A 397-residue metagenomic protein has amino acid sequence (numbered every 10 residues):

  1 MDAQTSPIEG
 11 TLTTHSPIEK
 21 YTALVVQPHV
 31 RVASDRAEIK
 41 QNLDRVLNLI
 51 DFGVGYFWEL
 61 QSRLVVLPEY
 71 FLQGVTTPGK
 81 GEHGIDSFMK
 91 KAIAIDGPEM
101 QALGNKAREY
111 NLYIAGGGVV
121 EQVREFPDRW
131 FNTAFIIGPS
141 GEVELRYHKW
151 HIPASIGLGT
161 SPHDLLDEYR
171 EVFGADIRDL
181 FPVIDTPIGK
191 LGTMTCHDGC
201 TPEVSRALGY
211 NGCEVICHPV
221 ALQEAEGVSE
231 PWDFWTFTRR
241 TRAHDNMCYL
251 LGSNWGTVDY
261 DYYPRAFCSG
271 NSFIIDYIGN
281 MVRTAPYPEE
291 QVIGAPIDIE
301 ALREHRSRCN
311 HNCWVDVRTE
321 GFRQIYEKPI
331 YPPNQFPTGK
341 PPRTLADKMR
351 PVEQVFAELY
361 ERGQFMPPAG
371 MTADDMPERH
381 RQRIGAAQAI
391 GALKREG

Functional and structural regions predicted by a protein language model:
D2-G10, D245-Y249, N254-G397: C-terminal beta-strand edge segments of enzyme domains
D2-V32, R36, K40: Short beta-strand segments enriched in small/hydrophobic residues
A23, N132-L145, N271-P286: Short, glycine-anchored, charge-dense loop/turn motifs used at functional sites
R31-Q41, G81-E82, A92, L158-D167 (+1 more regions): Acidic/histidine-rich helix-loop elements that form or flank divalent-metal/phosphate-binding sites at the catalytic
R45-L60, L103-N105, E109: A short, N-terminal amphipathic alpha-helix
Y70-K91, E125-P127: Metal-dependent catalytic neighborhoods of phosphoester/phosphodiester hydrolases
A94-A115, K190, C196-I293, A387: CN hydrolase (nitrilase-like) catalytic-core segments centered on the catalytic cysteine and neighboring Lys/Glu
Q101, N105, R124-P219, Q223-T241 (+1 more regions): Active-site catalytic loop in hydrolytic enzyme cores
